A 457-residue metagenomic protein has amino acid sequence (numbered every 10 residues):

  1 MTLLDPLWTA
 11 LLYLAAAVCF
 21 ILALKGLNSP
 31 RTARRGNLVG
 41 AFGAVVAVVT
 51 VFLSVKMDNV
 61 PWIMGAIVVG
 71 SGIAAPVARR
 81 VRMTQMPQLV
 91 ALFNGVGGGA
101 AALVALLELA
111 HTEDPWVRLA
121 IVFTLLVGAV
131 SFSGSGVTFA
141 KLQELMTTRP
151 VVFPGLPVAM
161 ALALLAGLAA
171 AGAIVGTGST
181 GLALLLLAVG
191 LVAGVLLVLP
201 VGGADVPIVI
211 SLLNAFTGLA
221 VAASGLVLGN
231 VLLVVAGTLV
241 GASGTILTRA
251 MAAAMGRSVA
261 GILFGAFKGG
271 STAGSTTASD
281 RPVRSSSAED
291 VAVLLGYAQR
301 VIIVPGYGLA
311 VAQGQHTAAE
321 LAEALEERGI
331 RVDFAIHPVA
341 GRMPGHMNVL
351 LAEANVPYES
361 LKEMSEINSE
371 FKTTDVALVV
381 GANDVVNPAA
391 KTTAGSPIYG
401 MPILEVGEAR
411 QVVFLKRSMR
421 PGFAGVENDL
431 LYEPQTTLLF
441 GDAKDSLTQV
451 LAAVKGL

Functional and structural regions predicted by a protein language model:
L3-A17, S54-G72, V117-F132, G176-V189: Structural signature of hydrophobic alpha-helical transmembrane segments
C19-T32, S71-V90, S135-P150, A193-V206 (+1 more regions): C-terminal ends of transmembrane helices
R34-G43, I63-A66, Q85-G97, P150-M160 (+1 more regions): Cytoplasmic-side transmembrane-helix entry/capping segments in multi-pass membrane proteins
V51-M64, P76-P87, A102-W116, V137-K141 (+1 more regions): Transmembrane alpha-helix boundary signature
S71-P76, G95-A110, I121-V137, I246 (+1 more regions): Mid-bilayer segments of alpha-helical transmembrane spans in multi-pass integral membrane proteins that mediate
L107-D114, G172-G181, G203, I208 (+1 more regions): Transmembrane helix-loop junctions at the membrane interface of multipass transporters and ion channels
L239-A298, G456: Membrane-interfacial segments at transmembrane helix termini in multi-pass membrane proteins
D280-L457: Structured cytosolic domains appended to multi-pass membrane proteins
